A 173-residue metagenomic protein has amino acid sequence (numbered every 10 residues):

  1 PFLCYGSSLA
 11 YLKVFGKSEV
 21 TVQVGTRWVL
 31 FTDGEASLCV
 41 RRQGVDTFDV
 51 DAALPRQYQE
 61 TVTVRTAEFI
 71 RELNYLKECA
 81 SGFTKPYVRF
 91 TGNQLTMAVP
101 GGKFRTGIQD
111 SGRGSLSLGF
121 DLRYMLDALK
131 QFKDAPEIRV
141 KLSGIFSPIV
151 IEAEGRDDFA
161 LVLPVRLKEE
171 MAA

Functional and structural regions predicted by a protein language model:
P1-V45, L54-A173: DNA polymerase processivity clamps
D49-V50: Specificity-determining recognition surfaces
